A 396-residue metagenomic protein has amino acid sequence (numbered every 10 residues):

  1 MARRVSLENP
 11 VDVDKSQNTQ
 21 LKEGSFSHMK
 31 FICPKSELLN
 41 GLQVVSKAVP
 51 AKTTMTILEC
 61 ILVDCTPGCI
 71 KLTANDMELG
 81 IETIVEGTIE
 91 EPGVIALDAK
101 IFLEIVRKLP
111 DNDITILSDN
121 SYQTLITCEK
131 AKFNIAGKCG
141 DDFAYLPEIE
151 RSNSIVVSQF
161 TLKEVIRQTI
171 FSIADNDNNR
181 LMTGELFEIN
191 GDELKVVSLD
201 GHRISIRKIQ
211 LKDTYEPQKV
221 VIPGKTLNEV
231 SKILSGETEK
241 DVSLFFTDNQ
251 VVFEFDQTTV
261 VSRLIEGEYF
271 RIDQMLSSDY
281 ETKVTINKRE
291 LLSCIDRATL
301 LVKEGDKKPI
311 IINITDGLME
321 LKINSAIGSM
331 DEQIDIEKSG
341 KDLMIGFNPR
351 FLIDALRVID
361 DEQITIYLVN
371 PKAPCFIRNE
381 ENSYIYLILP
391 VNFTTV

Functional and structural regions predicted by a protein language model:
A2-V396: Structural preference for solvent-exposed beta-strand-turn elements and adjacent flexible terminal/loop segments within
